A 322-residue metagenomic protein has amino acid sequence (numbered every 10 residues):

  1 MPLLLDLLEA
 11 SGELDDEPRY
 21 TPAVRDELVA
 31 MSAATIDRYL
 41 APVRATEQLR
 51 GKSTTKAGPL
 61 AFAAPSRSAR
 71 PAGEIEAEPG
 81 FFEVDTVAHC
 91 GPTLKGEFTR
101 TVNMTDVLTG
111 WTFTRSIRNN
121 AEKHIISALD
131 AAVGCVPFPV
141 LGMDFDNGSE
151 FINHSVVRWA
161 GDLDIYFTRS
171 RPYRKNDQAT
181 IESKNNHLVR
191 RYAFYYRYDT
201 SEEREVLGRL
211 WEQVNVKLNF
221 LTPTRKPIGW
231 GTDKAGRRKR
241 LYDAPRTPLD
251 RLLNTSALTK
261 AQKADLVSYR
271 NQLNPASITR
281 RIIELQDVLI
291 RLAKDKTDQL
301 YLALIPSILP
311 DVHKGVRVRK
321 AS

Functional and structural regions predicted by a protein language model:
M1-G142, N147-S322: Secondary-structure boundary/capping micro-motif
